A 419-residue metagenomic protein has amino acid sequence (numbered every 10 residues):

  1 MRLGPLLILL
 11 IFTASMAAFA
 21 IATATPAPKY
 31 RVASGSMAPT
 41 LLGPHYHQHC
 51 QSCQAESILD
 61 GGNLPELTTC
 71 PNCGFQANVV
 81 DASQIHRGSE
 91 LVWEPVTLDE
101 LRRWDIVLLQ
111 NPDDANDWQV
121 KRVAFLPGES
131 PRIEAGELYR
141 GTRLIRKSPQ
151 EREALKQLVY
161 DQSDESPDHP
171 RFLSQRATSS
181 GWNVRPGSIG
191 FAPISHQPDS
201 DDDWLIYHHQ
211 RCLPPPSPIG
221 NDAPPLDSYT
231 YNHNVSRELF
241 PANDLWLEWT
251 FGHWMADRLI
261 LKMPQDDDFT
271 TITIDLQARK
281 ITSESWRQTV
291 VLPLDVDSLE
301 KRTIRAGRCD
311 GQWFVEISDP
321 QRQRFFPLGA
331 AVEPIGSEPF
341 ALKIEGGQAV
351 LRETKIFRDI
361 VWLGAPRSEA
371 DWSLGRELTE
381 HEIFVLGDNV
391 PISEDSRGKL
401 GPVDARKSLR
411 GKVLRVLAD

Functional and structural regions predicted by a protein language model:
M1-D419: Extended hydrophobic leader/signal-anchor segments used for secretion and membrane insertion
